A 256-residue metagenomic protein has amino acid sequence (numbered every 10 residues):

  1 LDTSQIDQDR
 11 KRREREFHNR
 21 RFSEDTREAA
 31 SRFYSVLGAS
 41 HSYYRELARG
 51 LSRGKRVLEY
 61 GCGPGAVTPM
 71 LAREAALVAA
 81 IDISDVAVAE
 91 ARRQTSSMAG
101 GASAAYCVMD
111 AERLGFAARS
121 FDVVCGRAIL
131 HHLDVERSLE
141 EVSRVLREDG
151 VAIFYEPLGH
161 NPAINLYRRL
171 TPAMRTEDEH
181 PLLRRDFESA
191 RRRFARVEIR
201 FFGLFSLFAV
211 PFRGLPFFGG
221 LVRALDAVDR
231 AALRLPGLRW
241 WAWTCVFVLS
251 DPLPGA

Functional and structural regions predicted by a protein language model:
L1-R53: Conserved class I S-adenosyl-L-methionine
L58, P64-R113: Class I SAM-dependent methyltransferase SAM/SAH-binding core
E112-V123: A short acidic, Gly/Pro-enriched loop at the edge of an enzyme's catalytic core that lines a small-molecule cofactor
V123-E136: A short SAM/SAH-binding and catalytic strip from SAM-dependent methyltransferases
R137-E148: A short glycine-rich, Lys/Arg-flanked "PGG" loop and its adjoining helix->strand segment in the class I
I153-R175: Conserved class I S-adenosyl-L-methionine
E179-I199: Short alpha-helix
F201-A256: A C-terminal cap/extension of S-adenosyl-L-methionine-dependent methyltransferases that defines the acceptor-substrate
